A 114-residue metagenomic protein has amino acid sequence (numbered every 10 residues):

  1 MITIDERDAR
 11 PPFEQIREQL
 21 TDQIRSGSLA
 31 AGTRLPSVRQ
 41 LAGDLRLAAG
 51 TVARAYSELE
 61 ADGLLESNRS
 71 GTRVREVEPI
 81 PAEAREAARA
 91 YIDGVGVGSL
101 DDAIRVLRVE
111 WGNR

Functional and structural regions predicted by a protein language model:
M1-R34, E83-R114: Extreme N-terminal segment that seeds HTH/winged-HTH DNA-binding domains in transcriptional regulators
A30, E60, L65-E66: Short beta-strand(s) of the beta-wing in winged-helix/HTH DNA-binding folds
R34-L45: A short alpha-helical element within helix-turn-helix/winged-helix DNA-binding domains across DNA-binding proteins
L35, S67-V77: Short, Lys/Arg-rich nucleic-acid/phosphate-binding segment
Y56-S57: Short, hydrophobic-biased segments on the C-terminal half of alpha helices that form "recognition helices"
